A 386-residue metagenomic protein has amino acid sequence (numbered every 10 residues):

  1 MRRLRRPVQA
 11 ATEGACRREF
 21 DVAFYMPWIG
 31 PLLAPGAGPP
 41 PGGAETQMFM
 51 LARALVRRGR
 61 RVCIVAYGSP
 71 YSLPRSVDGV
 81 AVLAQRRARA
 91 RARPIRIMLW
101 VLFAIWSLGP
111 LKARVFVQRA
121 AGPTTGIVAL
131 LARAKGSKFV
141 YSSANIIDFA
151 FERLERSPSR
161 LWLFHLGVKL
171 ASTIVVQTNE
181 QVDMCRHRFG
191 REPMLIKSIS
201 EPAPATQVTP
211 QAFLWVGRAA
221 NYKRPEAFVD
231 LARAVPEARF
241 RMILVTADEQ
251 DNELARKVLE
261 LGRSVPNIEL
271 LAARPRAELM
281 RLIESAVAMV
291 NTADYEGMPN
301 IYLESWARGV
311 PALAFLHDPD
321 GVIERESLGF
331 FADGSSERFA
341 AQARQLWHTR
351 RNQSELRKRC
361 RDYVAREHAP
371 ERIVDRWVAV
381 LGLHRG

Functional and structural regions predicted by a protein language model:
R3, W28-P35, M50-A92, D248 (+1 more regions): N-terminal strand-loop element at the rim of the active site of nucleotide-sugar-dependent glycosyltransferases
M50, A134, S157-I174: Membrane-proximal helix-turn-helix segments that form the acceptor-binding/catalytic region of lipid-linked
I97-F103, F116-S137, Y141-S143: An aromatic- and histidine-rich active-site surface loop
A205-V235, R241-I243: Conserved donor-binding/catalytic core segment of Leloir-type glycosyltransferases
R239-R256, A272-A273: Glycosyltransferase donor-sugar binding loop
A255-A277: Nucleotide-activated donor-binding/catalytic signature segment of Leloir-type glycosyltransferases, i.e., the conserved
D294: Aromatic "clamp/platform" in nucleotide-sugar-dependent glycosyltransferases that forms part of the donor/acceptor
P311-F315: Short hydrophobic beta-strand element within catalytic cores of glycosyltransferases and related nucleotide-activated
